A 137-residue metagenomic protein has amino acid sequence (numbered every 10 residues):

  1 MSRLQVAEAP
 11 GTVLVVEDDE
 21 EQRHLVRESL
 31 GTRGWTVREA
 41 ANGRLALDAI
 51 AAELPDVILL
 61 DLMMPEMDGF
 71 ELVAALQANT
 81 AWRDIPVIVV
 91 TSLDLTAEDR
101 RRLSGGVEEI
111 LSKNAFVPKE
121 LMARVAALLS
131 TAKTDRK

Functional and structural regions predicted by a protein language model:
E17: Conserved acidic carboxylate
H24-T32: Charged docking surfaces used in two-component/phosphorelay signaling
E39-V57: Acidic, metal-coordinating helix/loop segments flanking the phosphotransfer/catalytic sites of two-component signaling
N42-L45, D68-A74: Acidic catalytic/metal-coordinating carboxylates
L59-D61, T91: Active-site T/S-Asp motif of two-component receiver
M64: Receiver (REC) domain active-site loop signature in two-component systems and cognate sites in sensor histidine kinases
V90-T91, K113: Hydrophobic/aromatic residues positioned on beta-strands within the core alpha/beta folds
E98-D99, N114-L129, K133: C-terminal output helix
